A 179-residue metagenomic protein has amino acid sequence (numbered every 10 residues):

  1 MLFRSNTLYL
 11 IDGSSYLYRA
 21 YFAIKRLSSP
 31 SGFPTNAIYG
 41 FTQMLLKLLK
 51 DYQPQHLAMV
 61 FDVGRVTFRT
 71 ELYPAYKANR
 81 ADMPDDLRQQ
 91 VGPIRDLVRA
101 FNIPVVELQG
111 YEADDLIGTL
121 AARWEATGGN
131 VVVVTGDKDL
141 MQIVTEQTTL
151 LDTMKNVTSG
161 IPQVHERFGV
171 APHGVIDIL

Functional and structural regions predicted by a protein language model:
F3-A58, D62, T67-A75: Non-catalytic, usually N-terminal nucleic-acid engagement modules in DNA/RNA processing proteins
F3-S5, L27-S28, A78-L179: Extended two-metal-dependent nuclease catalytic cores across DNA- and RNA-processing enzymes
